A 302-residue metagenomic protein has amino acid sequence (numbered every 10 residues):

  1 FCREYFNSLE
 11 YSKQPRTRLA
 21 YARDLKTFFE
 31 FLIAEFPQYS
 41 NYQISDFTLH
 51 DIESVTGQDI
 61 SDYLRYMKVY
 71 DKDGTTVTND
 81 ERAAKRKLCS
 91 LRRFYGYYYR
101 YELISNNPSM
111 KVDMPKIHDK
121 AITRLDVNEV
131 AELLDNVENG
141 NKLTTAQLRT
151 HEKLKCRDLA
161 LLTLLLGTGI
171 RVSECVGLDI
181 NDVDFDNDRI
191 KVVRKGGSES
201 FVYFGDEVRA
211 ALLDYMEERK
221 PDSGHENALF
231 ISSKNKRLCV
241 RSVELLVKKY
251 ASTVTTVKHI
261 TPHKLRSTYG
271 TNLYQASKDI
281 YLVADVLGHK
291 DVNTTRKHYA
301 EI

Functional and structural regions predicted by a protein language model:
F1-I302: Conserved catalytic core of the tyrosine transesterase superfamily
